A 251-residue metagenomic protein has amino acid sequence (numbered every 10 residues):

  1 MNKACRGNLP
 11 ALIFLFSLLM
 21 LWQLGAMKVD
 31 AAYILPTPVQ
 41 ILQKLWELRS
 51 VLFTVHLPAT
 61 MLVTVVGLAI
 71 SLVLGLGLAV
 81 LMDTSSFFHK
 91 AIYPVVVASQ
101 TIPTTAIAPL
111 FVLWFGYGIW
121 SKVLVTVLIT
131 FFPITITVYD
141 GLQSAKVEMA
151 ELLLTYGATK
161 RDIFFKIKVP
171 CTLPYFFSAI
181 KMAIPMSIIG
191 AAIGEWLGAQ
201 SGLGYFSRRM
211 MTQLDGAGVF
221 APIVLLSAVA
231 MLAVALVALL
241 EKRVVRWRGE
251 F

Functional and structural regions predicted by a protein language model:
N2, K28-A69: Periplasmic/extracellular loop-to-transmembrane helix junction in inner-membrane transport proteins
R6-V29: N-terminal signal-anchor transmembrane alpha helix
V66-V96: Transmembrane-helix boundary motif in ABC transporter permease subunits
S86, Q143, F220-F251: C-terminal transmembrane helix and the adjacent membrane-cytosol boundary/short C-terminal tail of inner/organellar
V97-P133, D140-G141: Generic hydrophobic transmembrane alpha-helix motif, especially the helices
L113, I189-L226, F251: Glycine-rich helix-loop "coupling/hinge" segments at transmembrane-helix boundaries in multipass transporters
L124-L128, R161-G194, L226: Transmembrane alpha-helices
L142-E148, L152-T172, T212: Short helix-to-coil transition segments within interhelical loops that connect adjacent transmembrane helices
